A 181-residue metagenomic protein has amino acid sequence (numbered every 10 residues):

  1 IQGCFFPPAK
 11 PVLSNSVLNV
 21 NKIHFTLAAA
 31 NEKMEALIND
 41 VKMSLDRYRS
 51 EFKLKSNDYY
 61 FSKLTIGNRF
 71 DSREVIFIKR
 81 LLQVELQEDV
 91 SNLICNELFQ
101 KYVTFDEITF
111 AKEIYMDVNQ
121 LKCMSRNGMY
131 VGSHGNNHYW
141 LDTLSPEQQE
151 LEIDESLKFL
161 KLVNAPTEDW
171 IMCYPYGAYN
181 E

Functional and structural regions predicted by a protein language model:
I1-I171, Y176-E181: Catalytic alpha-helical scaffold of carbohydrate-active enzymes acting on polysaccharides/glycoconjugates
